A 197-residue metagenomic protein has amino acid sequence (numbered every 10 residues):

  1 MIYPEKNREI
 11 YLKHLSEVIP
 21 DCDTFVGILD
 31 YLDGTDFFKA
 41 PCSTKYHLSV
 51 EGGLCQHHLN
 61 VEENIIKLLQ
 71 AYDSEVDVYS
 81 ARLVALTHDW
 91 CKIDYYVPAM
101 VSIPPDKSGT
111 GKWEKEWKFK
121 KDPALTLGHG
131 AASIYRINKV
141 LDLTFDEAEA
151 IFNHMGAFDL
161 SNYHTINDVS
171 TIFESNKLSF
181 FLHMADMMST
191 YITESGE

Functional and structural regions predicted by a protein language model:
M1, G196-E197: C-terminal end-of-chain micro-motif
M1-A40: Non-catalytic interface/linker regions that flank or bridge core catalytic/transmembrane domains
E5, V18-C22, C55-H58, L141 (+1 more regions): Generic detection of long, well-ordered alpha-helical segments
G27-G34, H47-L59: All-alpha helical catalytic cores of prenyl diphosphate-utilizing isoprenoid enzymes
C42-V50, Q56, E63, L68 (+1 more regions): Divalent metal-dependent catalytic cores for phosphoryl transfer on phosphate-bearing substrates
